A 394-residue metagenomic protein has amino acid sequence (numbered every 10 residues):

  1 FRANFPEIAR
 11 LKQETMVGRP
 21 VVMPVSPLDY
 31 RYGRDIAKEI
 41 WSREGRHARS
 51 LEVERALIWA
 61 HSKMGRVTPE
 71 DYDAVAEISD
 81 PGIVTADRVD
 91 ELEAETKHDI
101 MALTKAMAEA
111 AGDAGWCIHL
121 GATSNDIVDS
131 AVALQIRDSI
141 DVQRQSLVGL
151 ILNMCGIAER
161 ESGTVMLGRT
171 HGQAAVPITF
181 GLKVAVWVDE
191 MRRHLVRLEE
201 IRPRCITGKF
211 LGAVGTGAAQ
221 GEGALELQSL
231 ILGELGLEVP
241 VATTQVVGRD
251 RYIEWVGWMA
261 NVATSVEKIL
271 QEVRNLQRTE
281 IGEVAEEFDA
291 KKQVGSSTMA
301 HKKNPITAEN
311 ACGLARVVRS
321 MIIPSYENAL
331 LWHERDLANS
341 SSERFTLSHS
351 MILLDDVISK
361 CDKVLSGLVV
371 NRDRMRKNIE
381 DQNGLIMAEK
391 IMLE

Functional and structural regions predicted by a protein language model:
I8-M16: Eukaryotic N-terminal low-complexity, Ser/Thr- and Lys/Arg-rich leader segments that predominantly function as
T15-L211, G217-A218, G223-L230, E234 (+3 more regions): A helix-coil-helix interface module used to build multimeric assemblies and to scaffold catalytic/cofactor sites
T15-R49, L92-T96, D113, I281-G282 (+1 more regions): Glycine-rich cofactor/substrate-binding loops
I58-S62, Q135-L147, M259-K268, V273 (+1 more regions): Alpha-helical support elements that line or immediately flank enzyme active sites and cofactor-binding pockets
S124, G221, E234, E238-V246 (+3 more regions): A structural signal for small-residue-enriched, beta-sheet-centric alpha/beta enzyme cores and oligomeric scaffold folds
Q228-I322: Acidic, glycine-rich loop-and-beta core segments that form the ion-binding/anion-interacting portion of active sites
